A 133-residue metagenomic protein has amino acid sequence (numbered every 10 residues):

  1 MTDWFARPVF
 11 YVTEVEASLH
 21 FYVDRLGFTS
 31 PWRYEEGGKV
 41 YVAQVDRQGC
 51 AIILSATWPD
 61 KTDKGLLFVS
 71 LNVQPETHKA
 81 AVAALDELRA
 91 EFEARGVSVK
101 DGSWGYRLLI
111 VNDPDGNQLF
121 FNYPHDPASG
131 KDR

Functional and structural regions predicted by a protein language model:
M1-L19, L67-V69, N122-R133: N-terminal beta-strand motif that seeds the catalytic metal site of vicinal oxygen chelate
W4, Y41, Q48-C50, D63-L67: Residues that flank catalytic or metal-binding motifs in active/ligand-binding sites
V9-A51: Core segments of cupin and vicinal oxygen chelate
T13-E16, L67-Q118, Y123: Vicinal oxygen chelate
G37-Y41, T62-D63, S103-R107: Short acidic/glycine-enriched loop/turn segments that link adjacent beta-strands
Q48-I52, P59-K61, N72-T77: Short, charged/polar surface micro-motifs in flexible loops or helix N-caps
